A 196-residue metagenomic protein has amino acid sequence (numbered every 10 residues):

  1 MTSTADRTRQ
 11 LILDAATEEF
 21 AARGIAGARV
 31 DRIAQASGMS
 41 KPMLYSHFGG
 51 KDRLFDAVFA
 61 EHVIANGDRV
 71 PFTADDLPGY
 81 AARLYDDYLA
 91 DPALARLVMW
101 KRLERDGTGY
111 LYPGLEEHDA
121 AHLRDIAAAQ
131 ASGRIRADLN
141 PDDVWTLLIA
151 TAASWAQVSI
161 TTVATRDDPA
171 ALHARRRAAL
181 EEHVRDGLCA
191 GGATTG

Functional and structural regions predicted by a protein language model:
L11, A15, E19-R53, A57: Helix-turn-helix
A22, D56-R83, H122: Amphipathic alpha-helical linker/stalk segments
G67, P71, D106-S132, D142-T146: Amphipathic alpha-helical packing segments from all-alpha helical-bundle domains
D68-R96, P141-L148: Hydrophobic alpha-helical connector segments
L84, V98-R102, L148, A152 (+1 more regions): Short alpha-helical scaffolding segments that buttress acidic/His motifs in well-ordered protein cores
D86, A90, A120, R124-S132 (+1 more regions): C-terminal peripheral helix-coil segments that are non-catalytic and often amphipathic
L89-G109, V158-T165: Amphipathic alpha-helical segments used for helix-helix packing
